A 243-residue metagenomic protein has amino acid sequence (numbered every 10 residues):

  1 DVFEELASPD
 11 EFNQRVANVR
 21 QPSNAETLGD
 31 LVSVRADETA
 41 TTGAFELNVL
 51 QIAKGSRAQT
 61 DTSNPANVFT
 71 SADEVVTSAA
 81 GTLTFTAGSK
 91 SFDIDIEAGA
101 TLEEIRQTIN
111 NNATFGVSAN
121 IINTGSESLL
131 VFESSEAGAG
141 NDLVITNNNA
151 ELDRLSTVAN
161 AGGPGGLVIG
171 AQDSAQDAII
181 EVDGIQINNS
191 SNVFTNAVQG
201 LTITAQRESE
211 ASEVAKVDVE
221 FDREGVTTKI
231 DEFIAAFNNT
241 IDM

Functional and structural regions predicted by a protein language model:
F3-M243: Bacterial flagellar/type III secretion structural subunits and associated motility module proteins, recognized via
